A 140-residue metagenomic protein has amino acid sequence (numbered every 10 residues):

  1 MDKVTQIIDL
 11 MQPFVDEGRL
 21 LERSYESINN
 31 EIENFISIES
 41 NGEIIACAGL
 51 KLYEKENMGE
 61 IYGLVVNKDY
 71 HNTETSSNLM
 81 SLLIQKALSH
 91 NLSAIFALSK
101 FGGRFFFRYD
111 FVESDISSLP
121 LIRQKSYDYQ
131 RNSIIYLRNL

Functional and structural regions predicted by a protein language model:
M1-R23, E39-S40, N132-I135, N139-L140: Short amphipathic alpha-helix that is part of the acyltransferase structural core
E26-I32: Short loop/turn motifs at secondary-structure junctions and domain boundaries
S37, E43-L52, M58-V65: Conserved beta-strand in the GNAT
V66, N72-A87, A97: Conserved acetyl-CoA-binding loop-helix of GNAT-fold acetyltransferases
F101-G102: A generic "binding-loop/recognition-motif" signal
F107, V112-N132: Conserved catalytic-core motifs of GNAT/GCN5-like acyltransferases
